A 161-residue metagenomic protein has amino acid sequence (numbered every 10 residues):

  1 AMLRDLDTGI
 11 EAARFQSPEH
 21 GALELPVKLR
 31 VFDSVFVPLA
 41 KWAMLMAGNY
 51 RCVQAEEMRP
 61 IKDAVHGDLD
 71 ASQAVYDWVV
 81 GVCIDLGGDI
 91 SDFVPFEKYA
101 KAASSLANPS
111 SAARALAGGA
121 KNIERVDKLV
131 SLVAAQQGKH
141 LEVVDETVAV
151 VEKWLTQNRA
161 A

Functional and structural regions predicted by a protein language model:
A1: Flavin (primarily FAD) cofactor-binding/catalytic cores of flavoenzymes
R4-A161: NAD(P)-dependent Rossmann-like dehydrogenase/reductase catalytic/cofactor-binding core
